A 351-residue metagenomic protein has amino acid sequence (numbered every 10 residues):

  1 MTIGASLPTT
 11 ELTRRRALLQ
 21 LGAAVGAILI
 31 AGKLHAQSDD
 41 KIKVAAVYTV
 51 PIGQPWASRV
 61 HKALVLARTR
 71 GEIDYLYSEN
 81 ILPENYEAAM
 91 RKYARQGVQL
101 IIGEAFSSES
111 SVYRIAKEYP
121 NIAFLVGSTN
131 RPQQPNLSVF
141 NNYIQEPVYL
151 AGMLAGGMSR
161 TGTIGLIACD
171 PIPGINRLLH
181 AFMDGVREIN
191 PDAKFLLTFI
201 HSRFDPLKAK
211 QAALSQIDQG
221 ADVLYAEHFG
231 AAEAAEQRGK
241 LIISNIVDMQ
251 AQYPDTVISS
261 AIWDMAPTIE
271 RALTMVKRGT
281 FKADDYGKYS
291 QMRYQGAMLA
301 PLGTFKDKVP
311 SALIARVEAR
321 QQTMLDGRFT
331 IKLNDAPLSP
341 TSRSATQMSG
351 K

Functional and structural regions predicted by a protein language model:
M1-R16, Q20-A31: N-terminal secretory signal peptides
T10-E11, G32-A46: C-terminal segment of N-terminal export signals and the immediately downstream linker at the start of the mature
K43-R70, L76-P83, F106, P171-N176: Extracytoplasmic "Venus flytrap"
L64, L150-A193, L197, D285-V309: An alpha-beta-alpha
V98-A105, L125-G127, Q219-F229, N245: Periplasmic-binding protein-like
K117-N142, V247-D255: Flexible loop/hinge segments that line or gate small-molecule binding clefts
P132-G156, L166-P171, P254-P267: Short beta-strand elements at the ligand-binding edges of bilobed clamshell
K277-K351: Hinge/cleft segment of the Venus flytrap/periplasmic-binding protein
